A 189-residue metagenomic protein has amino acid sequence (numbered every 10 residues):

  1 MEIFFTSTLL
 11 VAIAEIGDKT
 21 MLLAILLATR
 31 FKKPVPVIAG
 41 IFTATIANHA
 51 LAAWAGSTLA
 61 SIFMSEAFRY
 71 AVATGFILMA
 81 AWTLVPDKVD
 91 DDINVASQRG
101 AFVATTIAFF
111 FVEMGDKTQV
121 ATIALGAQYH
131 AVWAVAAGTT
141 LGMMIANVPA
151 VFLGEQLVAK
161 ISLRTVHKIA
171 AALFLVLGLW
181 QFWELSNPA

Functional and structural regions predicted by a protein language model:
M1-I16, K88-V112, V135-A137, L141 (+1 more regions): Small-residue-enriched transmembrane helix starts and helix-helix packing motifs in multi-pass inner-membrane proteins
M1-S61, A121-L141: Juxtamembrane transmembrane-helix termini in multi-pass membrane transport proteins
L10, A52, A80-T83, A108 (+1 more regions): Structural signal for membrane-spanning alpha-helices in multi-pass inner-membrane proteins, emphasizing helix cores
K32-S97, A101, P149-A172: Membrane helix-loop-helix hairpins that form the core translocation module of multi-pass transporters
W180-A189: Juxtamembrane boundary at the C-terminal end of a transmembrane helix
